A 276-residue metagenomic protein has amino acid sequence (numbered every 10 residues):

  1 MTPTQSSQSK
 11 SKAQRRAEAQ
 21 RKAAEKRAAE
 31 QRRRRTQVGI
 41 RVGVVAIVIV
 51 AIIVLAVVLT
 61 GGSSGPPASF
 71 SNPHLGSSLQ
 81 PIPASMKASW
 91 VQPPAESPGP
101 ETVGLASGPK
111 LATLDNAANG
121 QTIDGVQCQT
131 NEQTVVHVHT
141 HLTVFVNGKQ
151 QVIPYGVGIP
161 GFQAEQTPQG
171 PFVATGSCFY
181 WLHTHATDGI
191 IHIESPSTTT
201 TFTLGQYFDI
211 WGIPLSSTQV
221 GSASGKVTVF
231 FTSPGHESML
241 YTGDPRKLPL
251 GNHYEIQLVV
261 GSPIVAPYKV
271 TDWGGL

Functional and structural regions predicted by a protein language model:
M1-Q37: Terminal targeting segments of Actinobacterial cell-envelope proteins
K12-Q14, A28, G43, H74 (+1 more regions): Residue-level detector of intrinsically disordered/flexible regions characterized by low predicted structural confidence
E30-S63: Hydrophobic single-pass membrane-targeting/anchoring helices
L55-L276: Ubiquitin-like/PB1-type beta-grasp interaction modules and other compact soluble beta-rich domains
